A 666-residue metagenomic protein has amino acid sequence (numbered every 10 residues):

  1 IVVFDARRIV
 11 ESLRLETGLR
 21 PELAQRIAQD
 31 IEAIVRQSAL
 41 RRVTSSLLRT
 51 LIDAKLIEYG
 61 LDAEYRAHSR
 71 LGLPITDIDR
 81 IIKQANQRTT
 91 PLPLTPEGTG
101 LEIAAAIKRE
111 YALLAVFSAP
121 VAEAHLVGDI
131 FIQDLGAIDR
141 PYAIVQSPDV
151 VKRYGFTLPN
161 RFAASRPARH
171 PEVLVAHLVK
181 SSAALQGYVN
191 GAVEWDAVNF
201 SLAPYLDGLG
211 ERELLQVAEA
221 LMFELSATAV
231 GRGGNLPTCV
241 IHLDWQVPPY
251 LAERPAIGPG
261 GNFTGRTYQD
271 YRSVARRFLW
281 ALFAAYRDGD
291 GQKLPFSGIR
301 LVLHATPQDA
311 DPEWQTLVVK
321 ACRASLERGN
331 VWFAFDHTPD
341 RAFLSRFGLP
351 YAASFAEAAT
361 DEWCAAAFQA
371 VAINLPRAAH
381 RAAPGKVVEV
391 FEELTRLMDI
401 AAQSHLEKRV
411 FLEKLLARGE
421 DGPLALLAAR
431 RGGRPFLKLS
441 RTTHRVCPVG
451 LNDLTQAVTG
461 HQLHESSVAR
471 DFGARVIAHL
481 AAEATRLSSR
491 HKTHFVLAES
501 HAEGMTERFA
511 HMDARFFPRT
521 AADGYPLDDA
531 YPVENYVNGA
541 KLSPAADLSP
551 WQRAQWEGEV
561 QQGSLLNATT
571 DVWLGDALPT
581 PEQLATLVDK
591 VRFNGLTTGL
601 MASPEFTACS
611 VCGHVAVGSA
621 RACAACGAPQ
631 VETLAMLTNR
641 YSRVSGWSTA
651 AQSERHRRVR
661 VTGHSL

Functional and structural regions predicted by a protein language model:
I1-A85, S653-R660: Charged, amphipathic alpha-helical regulatory modules used for macromolecular assembly or allosteric control
D5, I9, E194, C447-L451 (+2 more regions): Catalytic-loop motifs flanking and including active-site residues across diverse enzymes
E22, A481-S488, V661-L666: Short, intrinsically disordered, low-complexity segments enriched in Ser/Thr and Pro
I82-S440, H461-Q462, S466-A624, A628-T633: Conserved catalytic cores of very large enzyme subunits
F200, H444-A457, A478: Contiguous, well-ordered alpha-helical segments that form the cores/surfaces of helical PPI scaffolds
F436, S440, V446-C447, D453 (+1 more regions): Core of folded catalytic or high-affinity ligand/protein-binding domains in predominantly eukaryotic proteins
A625-L666: Long, charge-rich boundary regions
